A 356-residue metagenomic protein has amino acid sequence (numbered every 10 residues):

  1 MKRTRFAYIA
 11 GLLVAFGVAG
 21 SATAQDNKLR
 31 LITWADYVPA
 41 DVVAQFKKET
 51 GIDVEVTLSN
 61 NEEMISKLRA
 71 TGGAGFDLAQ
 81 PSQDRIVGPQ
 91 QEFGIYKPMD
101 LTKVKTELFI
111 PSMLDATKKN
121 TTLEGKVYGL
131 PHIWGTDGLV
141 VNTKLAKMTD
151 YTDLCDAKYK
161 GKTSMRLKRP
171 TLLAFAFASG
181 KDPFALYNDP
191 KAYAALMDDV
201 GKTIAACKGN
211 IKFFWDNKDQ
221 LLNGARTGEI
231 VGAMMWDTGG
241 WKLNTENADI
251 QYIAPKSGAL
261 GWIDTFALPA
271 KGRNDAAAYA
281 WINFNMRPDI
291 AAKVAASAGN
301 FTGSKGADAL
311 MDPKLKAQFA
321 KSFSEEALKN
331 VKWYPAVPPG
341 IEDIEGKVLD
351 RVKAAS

Functional and structural regions predicted by a protein language model:
V18-A24: Sec/Tat signal peptide C-region and signal peptidase I cleavage site
Q25-P89: Early extracytoplasmic/lumenal segment of secretory-pathway proteins
F76-P81, F214, V231-W236, Q251: Paired acidic/hydrophobic, glycine-rich loop segments that form the ligand-binding mouth/hinge of periplasmic-binding
Q80-L222: Extracytoplasmic ligand-binding site segments that recognize negatively charged/polar headgroups
R85-G88, M234-D249: A ligand-binding cleft/hinge motif common to bilobed small-molecule-binding domains
M197-C207, E246-A270: Periplasmic-binding protein-like
L260, D264, P269-K329: Mature extracytoplasmic/periplasmic domains
E325-S356: Conserved C-terminal helix/tail region of periplasmic/extracytoplasmic solute-binding proteins
